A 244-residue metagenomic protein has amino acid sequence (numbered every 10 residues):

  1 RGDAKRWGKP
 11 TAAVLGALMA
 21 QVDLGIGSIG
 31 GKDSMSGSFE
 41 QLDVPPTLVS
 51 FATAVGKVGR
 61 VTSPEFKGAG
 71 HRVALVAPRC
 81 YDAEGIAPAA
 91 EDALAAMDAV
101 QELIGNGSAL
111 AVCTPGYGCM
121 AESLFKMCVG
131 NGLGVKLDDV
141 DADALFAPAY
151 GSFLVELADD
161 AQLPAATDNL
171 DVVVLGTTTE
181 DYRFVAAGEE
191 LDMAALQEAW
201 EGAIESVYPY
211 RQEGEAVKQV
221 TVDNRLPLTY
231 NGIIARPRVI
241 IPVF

Functional and structural regions predicted by a protein language model:
R1-K9: Catalytic palm subdomain of template-directed nucleic-acid polymerases, centered on the conserved carboxylate motif
K9-A12, G27-A149, D160-V243: Intein/HINT protein-splicing elements and their conserved insertion hotspots or analogous self-processing inserts
T11-L24: Alpha-helix-loop-beta-strand connector modules within alpha/beta enzyme cores
L154-A158: Short hydrophobic/aromatic beta-strand micro-patches that form the beta-sheet surface supporting nucleotide- or nucleic
